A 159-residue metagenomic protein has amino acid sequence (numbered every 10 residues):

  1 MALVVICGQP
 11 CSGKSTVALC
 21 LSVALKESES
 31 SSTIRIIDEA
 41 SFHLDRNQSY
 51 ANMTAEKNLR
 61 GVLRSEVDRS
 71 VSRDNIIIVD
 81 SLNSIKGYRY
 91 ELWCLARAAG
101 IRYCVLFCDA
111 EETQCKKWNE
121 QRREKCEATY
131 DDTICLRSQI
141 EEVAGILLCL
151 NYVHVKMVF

Functional and structural regions predicted by a protein language model:
M1, R73-D74, A99-C104, L147-L150: Short glycine-/polar-rich loops that comprise or flank the Walker A/P-loop and associated switch/sensor motifs
I6: Hydrophobic anchor at the beta1->P-loop junction of P-loop NTPases
Q9: P-loop (Walker A) phosphate-binding loop of NTP-binding proteins
S12-N75, K116: Conserved substrate/cofactor phosphate-moiety recognition/catalytic segment in nucleotide-dependent phosphotransferases
A24-E27, E91-I101, L106, E120-E124: Short, surface-exposed basic-aromatic patches at helix termini and helix-loop junctions that form
D80-S81, I101-C115: Conserved phosphate-donor/acceptor-positioning beta-strand/loop module used by diverse small-molecule
D80-Y88: Acidic, metal-coordinating catalytic cores used for nucleic-acid/nucleotide bond scission and strand-transfer chemistry
E112-F159: Conserved GTP-binding G-domain of TRAFAC-class P-loop NTPases and closely related GTPase folds
